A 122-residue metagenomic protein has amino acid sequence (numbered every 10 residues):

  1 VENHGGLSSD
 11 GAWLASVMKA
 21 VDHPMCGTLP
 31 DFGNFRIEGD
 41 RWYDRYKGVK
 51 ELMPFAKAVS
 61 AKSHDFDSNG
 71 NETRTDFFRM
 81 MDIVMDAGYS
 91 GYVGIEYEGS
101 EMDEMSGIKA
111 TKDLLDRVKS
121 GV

Functional and structural regions predicted by a protein language model:
V1-D82: Acidic/histidine-rich catalytic cores of soluble enzymes
S8, N71, M102-M105, K109: Soluble non-cytosolic domains of exported or imported proteins
A20-M25, D86-Y89, S120-V122: Short helix-capping segments at alpha-helix termini
A56-N69, Y89-E104: Active-site clefts of carbohydrate-active enzymes
T75, R79-V93, Y97, A110-L115: Amphipathic, soluble alpha/beta structural segments
E104-V122: C-terminal helical cap(s) of enzyme catalytic domains, especially alpha/beta-barrels
